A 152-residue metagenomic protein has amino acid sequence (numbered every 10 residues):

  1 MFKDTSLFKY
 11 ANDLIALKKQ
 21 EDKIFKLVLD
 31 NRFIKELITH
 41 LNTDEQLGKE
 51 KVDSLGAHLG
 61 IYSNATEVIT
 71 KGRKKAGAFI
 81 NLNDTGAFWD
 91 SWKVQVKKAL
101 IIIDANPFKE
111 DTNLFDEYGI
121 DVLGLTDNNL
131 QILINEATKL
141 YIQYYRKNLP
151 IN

Functional and structural regions predicted by a protein language model:
M1-N152: Short, Lys/Arg-rich flexible segments
